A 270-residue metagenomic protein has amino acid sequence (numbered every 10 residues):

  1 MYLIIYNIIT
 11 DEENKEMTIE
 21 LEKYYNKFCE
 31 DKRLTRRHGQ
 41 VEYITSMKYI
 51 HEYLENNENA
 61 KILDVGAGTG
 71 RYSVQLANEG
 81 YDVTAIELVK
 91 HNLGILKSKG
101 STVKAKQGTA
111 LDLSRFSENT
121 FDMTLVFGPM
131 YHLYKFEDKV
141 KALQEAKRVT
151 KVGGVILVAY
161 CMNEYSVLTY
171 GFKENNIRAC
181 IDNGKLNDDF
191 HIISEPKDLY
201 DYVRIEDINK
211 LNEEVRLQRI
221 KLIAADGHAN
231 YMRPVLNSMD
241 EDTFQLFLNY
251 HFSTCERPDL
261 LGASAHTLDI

Functional and structural regions predicted by a protein language model:
N14-N57, R71, Q75: Conserved class I S-adenosyl-L-methionine
G70-D112: Class I SAM-dependent methyltransferase SAM/SAH-binding core
S114-T124: A short acidic, Gly/Pro-enriched loop at the edge of an enzyme's catalytic core that lines a small-molecule cofactor
M123-E137: A short SAM/SAH-binding and catalytic strip from SAM-dependent methyltransferases
V140-V152: A short glycine-rich, Lys/Arg-flanked "PGG" loop and its adjoining helix->strand segment in the class I
I156-G184: Conserved class I S-adenosyl-L-methionine
L199-R216, L222: Short alpha-helix
K221-I270: A C-terminal cap/extension of S-adenosyl-L-methionine-dependent methyltransferases that defines the acceptor-substrate
